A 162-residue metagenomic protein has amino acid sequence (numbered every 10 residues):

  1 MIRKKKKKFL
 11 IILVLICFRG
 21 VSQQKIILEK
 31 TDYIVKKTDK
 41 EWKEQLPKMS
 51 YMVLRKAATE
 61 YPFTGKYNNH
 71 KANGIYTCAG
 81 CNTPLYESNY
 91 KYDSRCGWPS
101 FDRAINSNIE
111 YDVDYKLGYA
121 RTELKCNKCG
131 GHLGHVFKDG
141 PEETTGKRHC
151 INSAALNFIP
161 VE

Functional and structural regions predicted by a protein language model:
M1-K25: Bacterial Sec-dependent N-terminal signal peptides
V21-E44: Sec-dependent signal peptide cleavage junction
Y33-I34, K43-Q45, M49-T77, T83-E162: A short Gly-Trp-Pro
